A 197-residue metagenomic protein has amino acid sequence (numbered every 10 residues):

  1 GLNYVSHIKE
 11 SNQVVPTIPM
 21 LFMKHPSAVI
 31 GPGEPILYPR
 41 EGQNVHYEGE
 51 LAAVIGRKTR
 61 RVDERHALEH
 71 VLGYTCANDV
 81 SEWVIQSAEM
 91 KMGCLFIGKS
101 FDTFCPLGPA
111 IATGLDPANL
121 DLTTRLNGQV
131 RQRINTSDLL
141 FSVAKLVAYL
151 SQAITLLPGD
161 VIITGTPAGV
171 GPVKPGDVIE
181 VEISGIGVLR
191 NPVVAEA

Functional and structural regions predicted by a protein language model:
L2-R40: Extended, compositionally biased flexible segments
N3, H7, W83-A197: Catalytic-pocket segment enriched in acidic/His residues
K9-N12, I36-V45, T59-H66, L95-G98 (+1 more regions): A generic local secondary-structure boundary/capping motif
N12-I18, D63-T75: Short Gly/aromatic-enriched secondary-structure transition segments
F22, A52-R57, A148: Short, conserved beta-strand element in jelly-roll/cupin
G31, H46-E48, L157, K174-P175: Residue-level recognition of short, solvent-exposed, well-ordered loop/turn junctions that link secondary-structure
E50-V54, T75, T123: Residues embedded in well-ordered beta-strands
